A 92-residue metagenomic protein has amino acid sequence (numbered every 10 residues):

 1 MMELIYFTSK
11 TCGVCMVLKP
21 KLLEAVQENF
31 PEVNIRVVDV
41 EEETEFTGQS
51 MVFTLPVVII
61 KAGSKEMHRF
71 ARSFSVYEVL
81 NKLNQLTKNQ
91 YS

Functional and structural regions predicted by a protein language model:
M1-Q27: Local sequence-structure signature of Cys/Sec-based thiol-disulfide redox active-site neighborhoods
F7, E32-E45: Thiol-based oxidoreductase modules, predominantly thioredoxin-like and allied folds used for disulfide exchange
G13, E42, F74: Short alpha-helical
E43, L55, M67: Active-site loop signature of alpha/beta-hydrolase-fold enzymes
Q49-S50, V76: Chalcogenol-based redox active-site neighborhoods
S50-I59: Structural micro-motif
I60-S92: Non-catalytic, surface beta->alpha helical segment in thiol-disulfide oxidoreductase systems
